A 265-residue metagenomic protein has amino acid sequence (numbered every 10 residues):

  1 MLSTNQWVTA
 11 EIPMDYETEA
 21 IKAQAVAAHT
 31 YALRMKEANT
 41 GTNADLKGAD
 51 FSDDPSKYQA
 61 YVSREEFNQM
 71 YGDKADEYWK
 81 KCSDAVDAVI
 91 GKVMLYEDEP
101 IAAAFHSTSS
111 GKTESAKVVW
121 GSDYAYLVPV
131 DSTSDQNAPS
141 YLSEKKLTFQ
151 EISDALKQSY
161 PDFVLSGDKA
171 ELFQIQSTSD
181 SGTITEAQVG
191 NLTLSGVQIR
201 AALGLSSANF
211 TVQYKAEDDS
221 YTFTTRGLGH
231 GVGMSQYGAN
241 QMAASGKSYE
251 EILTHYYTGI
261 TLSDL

Functional and structural regions predicted by a protein language model:
M1-L265: Conserved, single-site charged/polar hotspot
